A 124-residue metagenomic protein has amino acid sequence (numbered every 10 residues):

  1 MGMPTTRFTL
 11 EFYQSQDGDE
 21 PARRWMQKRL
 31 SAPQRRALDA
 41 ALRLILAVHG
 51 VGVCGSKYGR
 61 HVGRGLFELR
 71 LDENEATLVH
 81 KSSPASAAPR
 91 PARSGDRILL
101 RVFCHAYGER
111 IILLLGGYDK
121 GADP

Functional and structural regions predicted by a protein language model:
M1-I98, G108, D119-P124: Basic, Lys/Arg-enriched alpha-helical interface segments
R101-C104: Hydrophobic/aromatic beta-strand elements that line small-molecule binding cavities or substrate pockets in beta-rich
A106-L114: Active-site beta-strand-loop-beta-strand hairpin of nuclease catalytic cores that positions key catalytic residues
